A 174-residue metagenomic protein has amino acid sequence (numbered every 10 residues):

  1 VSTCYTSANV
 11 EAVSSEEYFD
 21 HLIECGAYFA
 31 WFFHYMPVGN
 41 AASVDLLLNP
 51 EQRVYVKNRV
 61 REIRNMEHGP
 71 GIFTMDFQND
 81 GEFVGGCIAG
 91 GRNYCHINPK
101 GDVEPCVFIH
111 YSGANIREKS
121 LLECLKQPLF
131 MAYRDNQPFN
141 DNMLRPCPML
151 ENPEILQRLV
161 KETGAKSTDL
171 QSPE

Functional and structural regions predicted by a protein language model:
S2-G86, P99-K100, E104, F108 (+1 more regions): Radical SAM enzyme [4Fe-4S]-AdoMet core and its adjacent flexible, acidic and glycine-rich loops/tails across
S15-E16, D45-L46, R53, C87 (+3 more regions): Short amphipathic alpha-helical patches
G86-C87, F139: Short secondary-structure boundary/capping segments
I88-R92: Short, small/polar residue-rich loop motifs at catalytic or cofactor-binding pockets
F108-E174: Flexible mid-to-C-terminal extensions adjoining Fe-S/redox cofactors in radical SAM and related proteins
